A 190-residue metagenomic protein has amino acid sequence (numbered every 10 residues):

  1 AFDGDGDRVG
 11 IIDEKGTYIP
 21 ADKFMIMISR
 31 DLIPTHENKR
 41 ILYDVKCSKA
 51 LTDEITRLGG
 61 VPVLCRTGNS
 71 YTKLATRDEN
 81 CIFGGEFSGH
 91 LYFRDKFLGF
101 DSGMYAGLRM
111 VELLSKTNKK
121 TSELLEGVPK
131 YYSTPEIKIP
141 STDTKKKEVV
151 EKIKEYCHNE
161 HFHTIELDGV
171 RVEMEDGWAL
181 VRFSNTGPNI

Functional and structural regions predicted by a protein language model:
A1-D53, R57-G59: Replace "Mg2+/Mn2+-dependent" with "divalent metal-dependent
P34-N189: Phosphate-binding and adjacent anionic-ligand microenvironments
